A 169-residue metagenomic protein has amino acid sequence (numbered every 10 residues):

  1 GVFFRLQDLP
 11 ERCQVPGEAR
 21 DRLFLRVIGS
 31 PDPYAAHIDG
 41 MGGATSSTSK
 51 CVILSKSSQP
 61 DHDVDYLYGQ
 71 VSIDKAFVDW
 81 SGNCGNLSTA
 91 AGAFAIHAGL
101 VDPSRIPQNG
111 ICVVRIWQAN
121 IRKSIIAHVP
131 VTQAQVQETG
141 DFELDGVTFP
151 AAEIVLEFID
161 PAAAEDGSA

Functional and structural regions predicted by a protein language model:
V2-A169: A glycine-rich beta-to-alpha transition motif near the start of alpha/beta enzyme domains, typified by
